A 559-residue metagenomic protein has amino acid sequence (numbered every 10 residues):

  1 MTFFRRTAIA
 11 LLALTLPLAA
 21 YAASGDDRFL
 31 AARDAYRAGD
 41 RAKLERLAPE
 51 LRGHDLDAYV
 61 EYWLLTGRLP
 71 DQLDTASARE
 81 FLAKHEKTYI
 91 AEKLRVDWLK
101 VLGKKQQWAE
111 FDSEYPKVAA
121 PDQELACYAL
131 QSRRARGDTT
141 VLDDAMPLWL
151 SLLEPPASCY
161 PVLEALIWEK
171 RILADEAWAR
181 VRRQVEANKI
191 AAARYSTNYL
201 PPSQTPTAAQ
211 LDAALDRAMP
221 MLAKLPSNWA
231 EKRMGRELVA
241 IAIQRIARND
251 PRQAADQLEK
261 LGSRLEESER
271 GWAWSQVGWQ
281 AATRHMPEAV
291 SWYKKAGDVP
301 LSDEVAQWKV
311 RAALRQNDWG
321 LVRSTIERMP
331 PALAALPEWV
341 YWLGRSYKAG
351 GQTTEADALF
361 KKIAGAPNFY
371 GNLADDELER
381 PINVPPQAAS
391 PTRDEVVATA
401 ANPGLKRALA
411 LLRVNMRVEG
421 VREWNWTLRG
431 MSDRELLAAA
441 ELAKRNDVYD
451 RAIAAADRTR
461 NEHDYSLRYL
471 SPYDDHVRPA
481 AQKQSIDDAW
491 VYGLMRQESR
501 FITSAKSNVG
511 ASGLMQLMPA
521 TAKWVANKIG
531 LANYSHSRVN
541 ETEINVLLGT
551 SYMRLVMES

Functional and structural regions predicted by a protein language model:
I9-P17: Bacterial N-terminal signal peptides
Y21-R28, G39-D40, G53-Y59, Q72-L73 (+19 more regions): Generic helix N-cap/helix-start motif at coil->alpha-helix transitions
D27, A31, K43-R46, S77 (+25 more regions): Extracytoplasmic/secreted proteins, especially bacterial periplasmic and envelope-associated proteins
D27-D40, A179, R183, L238-N249 (+2 more regions): Alpha-helical segment of the N-proximal tetratricopeptide repeat
A35, R68, L102, R133-R134 (+7 more regions): Residue at a conserved register position within TPR or TPR-like alpha-solenoid repeats
K43-A48, L73-K84, Q107-V118, T139-S151 (+12 more regions): Alpha-helical repeat scaffolds
H54, Y62, D256-Q257, L261 (+5 more regions): Catalytic glycan-binding domains that act on GlcNAc-containing polysaccharides
L65-T66, L82-E86, R95-K100, R270-M286 (+1 more regions): Alpha-helical adaptor scaffolds
